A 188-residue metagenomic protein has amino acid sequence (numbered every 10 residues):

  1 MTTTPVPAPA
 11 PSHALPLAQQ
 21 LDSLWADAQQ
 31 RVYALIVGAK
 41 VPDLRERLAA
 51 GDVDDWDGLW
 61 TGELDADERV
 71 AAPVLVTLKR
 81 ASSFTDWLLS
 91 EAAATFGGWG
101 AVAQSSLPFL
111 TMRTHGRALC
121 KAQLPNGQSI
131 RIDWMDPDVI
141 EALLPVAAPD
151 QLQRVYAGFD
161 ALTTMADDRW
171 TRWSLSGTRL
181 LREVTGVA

Functional and structural regions predicted by a protein language model:
T2-A188: Terminal low-complexity "docking" segments
